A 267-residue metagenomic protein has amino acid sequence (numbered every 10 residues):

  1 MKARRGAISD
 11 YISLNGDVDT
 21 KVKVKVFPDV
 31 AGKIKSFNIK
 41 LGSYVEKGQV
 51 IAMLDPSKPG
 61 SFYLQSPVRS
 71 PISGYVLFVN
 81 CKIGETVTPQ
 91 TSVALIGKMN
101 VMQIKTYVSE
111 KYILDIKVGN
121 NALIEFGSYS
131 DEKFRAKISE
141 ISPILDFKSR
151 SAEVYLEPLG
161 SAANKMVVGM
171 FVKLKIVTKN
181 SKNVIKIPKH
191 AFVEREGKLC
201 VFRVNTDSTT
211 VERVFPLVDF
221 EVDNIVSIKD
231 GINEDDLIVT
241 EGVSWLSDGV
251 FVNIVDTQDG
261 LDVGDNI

Functional and structural regions predicted by a protein language model:
M1-A31, N80, R135, S139: N-terminal beta-strand block that forms a small beta-sandwich/beta-barrel module immediately after a flexible targeting
M1-R4, D19, K35, L77 (+6 more regions): Conserved positions in beta-strands of structured domains
M1-S13, Y44, S70, I124 (+2 more regions): Acidic, gly/proline-rich low-complexity N-terminal segments at the extreme N terminus
V18, I34, E46-P67, E85-T106 (+3 more regions): Short hydrophobic beta/alpha edge segments that flank linear recognition/processing sites
K25, T86, I144-Y155, N224-D230 (+1 more regions): Short, solvent-exposed secondary-structure boundary/capping segments
K35-Y44, F78-C81, P158-L159, A163-N164 (+3 more regions): Short histidine-centered loop motifs in beta-beta connectors
M102, K117, F126, E132-C200: Structural microfeature recognizing short secondary-structure transition sites
M166-I267: Edge-of-domain interaction segments
